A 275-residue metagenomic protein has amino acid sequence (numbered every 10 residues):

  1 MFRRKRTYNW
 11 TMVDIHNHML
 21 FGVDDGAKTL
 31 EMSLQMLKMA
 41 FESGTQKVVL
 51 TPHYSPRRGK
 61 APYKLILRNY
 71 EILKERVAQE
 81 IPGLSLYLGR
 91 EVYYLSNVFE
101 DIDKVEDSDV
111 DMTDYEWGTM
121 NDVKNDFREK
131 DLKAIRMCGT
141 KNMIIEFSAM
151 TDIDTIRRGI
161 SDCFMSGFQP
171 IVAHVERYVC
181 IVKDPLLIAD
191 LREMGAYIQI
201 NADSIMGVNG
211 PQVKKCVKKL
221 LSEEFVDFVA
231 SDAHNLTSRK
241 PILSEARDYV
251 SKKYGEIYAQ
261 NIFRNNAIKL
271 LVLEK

Functional and structural regions predicted by a protein language model:
M1-G83: An N-terminally biased module of ancient metal coordination in phosphate/nucleic-acid-related enzymes
R3, L243-K275: Mid-to-C-terminal alpha-helical segments outside catalytic/metal-binding sites
V13-I15, V49-T51, Y87-R90, I171-A173 (+2 more regions): Active-site neighborhood of phospho(di)ester-bond hydrolases with catalytic His/Asp-centered motifs
M19-L30, I144-T151, I205: Active-site mouth loops of central-metabolism enzymes
T29-M32, L65-L67, R157-R158, K183-A189 (+2 more regions): Charged helix-capping and loop-helix junction motifs
F41, F164, L221-S222: Non-catalytic positions within long, well-ordered alpha-helices that form the structural scaffold/packing of enzyme
H53, F225-P241: Short acidic/histidine-rich active-site segments
K60-Q199: Extended substrate/RNA-proximal surfaces in nucleic-acid metabolism proteins
